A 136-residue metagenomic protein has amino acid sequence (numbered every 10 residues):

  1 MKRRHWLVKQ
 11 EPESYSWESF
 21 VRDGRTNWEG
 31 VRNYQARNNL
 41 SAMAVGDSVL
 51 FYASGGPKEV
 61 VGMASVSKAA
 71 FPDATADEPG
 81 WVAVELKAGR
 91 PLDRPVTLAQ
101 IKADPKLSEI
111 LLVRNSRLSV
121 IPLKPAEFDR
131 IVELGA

Functional and structural regions predicted by a protein language model:
M1-V45, G135-A136: Compositionally biased, charged N-terminal/linker segments
M1-Y15, D73-A136: Contiguous surface segments at macromolecular interaction interfaces
L7-K9, F51-Y52, M63: Short, conserved beta-strand edge motifs with alternating hydrophobic and charged residues
G30-Q35, K68-P72, P105-K106: Short acidic (Asp/Glu) patches
A42-M43, P57, P79: Generic structural signal for well-ordered secondary structure
Y52-K58: Short, charged beta-turn/beta-strand-edge "cap" motif at the junction between a beta-strand and an adjacent loop
E59-A69: Short beta-strand-centered aromatic/proline hotspots
